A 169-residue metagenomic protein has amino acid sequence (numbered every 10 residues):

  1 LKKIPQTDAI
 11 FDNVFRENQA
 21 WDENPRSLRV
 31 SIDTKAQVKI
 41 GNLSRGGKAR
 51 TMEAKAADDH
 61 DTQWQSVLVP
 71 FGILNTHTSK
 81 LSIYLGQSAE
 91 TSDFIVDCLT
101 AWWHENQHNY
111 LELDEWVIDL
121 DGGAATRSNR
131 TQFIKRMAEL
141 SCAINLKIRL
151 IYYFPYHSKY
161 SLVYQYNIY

Functional and structural regions predicted by a protein language model:
L1-E53: Charge-mixed, compositionally biased segments that are often intrinsically disordered regulatory tracts
I10-N13, S92-W102, R130-M137: Well-ordered, non-membrane alpha-helical segments in soluble/globular domains
N24-R26, N109-D114, A143-I148: Short helix-terminating capping/connector loops at secondary-structure junctions
V30-S31, E115-G122, L150-Y156: Extended hydrophobic secondary-structure segments that form protein cores and membrane-embedded regions
K55-D119, A124: Electropositive, glycine- and tryptophan-enriched low-complexity nucleic-acid-binding patches
T91, L120-F133, F154-Y160: Acidic, metal-coordinating catalytic cores used for nucleic-acid/nucleotide bond scission and strand-transfer chemistry
F133-I151: Two-metal-ion acidic nuclease core segments, chiefly of the RNase H-like superfamily
I151-Y169: RNase H-like two-metal-ion nuclease catalytic core shared by retroviral integrases and related mobile-element nucleases
